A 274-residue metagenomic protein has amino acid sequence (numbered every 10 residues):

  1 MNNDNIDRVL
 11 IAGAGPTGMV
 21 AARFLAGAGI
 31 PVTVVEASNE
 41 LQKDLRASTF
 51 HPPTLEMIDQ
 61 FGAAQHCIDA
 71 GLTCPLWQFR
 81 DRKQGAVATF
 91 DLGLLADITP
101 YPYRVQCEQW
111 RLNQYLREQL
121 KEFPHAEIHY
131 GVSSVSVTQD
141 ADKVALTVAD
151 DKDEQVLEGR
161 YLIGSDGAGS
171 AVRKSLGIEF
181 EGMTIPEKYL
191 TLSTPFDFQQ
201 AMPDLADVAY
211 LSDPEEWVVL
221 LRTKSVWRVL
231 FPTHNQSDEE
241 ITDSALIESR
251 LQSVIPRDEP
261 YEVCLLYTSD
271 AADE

Functional and structural regions predicted by a protein language model:
D4-G15: Beta1/beta-strand and adjacent pyrophosphate-binding region of the FAD-binding site in flavoprotein oxidoreductases
A26-L45: Glycine-rich FAD pyrophosphate-binding loop
E40-E56: Conserved N-terminal glycine-rich FAD pyrophosphate-binding loop of Rossmann-like flavoproteins
H51-Y115, Q119: Active-site-adjacent segment of FAD-dependent monooxygenases/related oxidoreductases
E118, K143, Y161, S165-L266: Conserved FAD-binding catalytic core of PHBH/FMO-like flavoproteins
Y130-K143: A conserved short coil-to-beta-strand element within the FAD-binding core of flavoproteins
D153-Y161: Core beta-strand elements of the Rossmann-like FAD/NAD(P) dinucleotide-binding domain in flavoenzyme oxidoreductases
Y267-E274: Conserved small/polar residues in nucleotide/adenosyl-binding loops
